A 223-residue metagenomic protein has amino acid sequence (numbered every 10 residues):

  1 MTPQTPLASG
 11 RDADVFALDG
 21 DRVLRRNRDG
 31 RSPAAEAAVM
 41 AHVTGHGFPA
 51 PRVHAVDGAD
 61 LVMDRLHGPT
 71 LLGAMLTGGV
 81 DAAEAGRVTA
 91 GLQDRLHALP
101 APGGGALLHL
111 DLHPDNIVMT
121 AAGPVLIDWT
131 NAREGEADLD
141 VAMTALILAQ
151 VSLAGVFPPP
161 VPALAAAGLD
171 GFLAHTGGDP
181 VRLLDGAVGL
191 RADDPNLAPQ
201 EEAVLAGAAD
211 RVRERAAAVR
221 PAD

Functional and structural regions predicted by a protein language model:
T2-A37, A41: ATP-binding glycine-rich loop module of kinase domains
A13, G58, L146-D223: Helix-rich C-terminal or lid/interface subdomains of diverse kinases
D14-L18, A98-L139: Active-site acidic catalytic loop and adjacent metal/ATP-binding pocket of ATP-dependent phosphoryl transfer enzymes
A41-H42, H46-P49, L72-D115, P124: Conserved kinase catalytic-core helix
V43, R65, I147: Conserved catalytic core of Hanks-type protein kinase domains
P51-V56: Conserved beta3 strand of the protein kinase N-lobe
G58-T70: Conserved short submotifs of the Hanks-type protein kinase catalytic core that shape the nucleotide-binding pocket
G123-V161: Active-site Asp-x-Gly
